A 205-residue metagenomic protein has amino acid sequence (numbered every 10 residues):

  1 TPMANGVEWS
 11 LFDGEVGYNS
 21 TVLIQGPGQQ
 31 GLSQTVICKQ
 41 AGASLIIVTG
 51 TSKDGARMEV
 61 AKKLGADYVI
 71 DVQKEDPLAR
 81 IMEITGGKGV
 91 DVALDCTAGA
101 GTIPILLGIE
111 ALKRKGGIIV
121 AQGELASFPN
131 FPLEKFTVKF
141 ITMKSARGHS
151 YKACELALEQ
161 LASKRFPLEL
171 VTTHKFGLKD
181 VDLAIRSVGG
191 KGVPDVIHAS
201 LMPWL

Functional and structural regions predicted by a protein language model:
T1-E75, A79: Mid-domain Rossmann-like dinucleotide-binding core that forms the NAD(H)/NADP(H) cofactor-binding site
T35, M58, I105-I109, L133: Generic hydrophobic/aromatic pocket-lining and core-packing "Φ" positions
G50-D54, L125, H149: Residues in the short beta-alpha loop(s) of Rossmann-like NAD(P)-binding domains
D71, E83, G87, I118-I119 (+3 more regions): C-terminal capping/lid region of NAD(P)-dependent oxidoreductase domains
A93-L94: N-terminal Rossmann-like NAD(P) cofactor-binding module of classical short-chain dehydrogenase/reductase
L112-K115: Helix-to-beta-strand junctions that scaffold the AdoMet/dcAdoMet cofactor pocket in Class I SAM-dependent enzymes
Q122-F140, K152-A157: Rossmann-fold NAD(P)-binding glycine/threonine-rich loop
S145-R147, E159-D182: Glycine- and charged-residue-rich phosphate/anionic-cofactor binding loop of Rossmann-like
